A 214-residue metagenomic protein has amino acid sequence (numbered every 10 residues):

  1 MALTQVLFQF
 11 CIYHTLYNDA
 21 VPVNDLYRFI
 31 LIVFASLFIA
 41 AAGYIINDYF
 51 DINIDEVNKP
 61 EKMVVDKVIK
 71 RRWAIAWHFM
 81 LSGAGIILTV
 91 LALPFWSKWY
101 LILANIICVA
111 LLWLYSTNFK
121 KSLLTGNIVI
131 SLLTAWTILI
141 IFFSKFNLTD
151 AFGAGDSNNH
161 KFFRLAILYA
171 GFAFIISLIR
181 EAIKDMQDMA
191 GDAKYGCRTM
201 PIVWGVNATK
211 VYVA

Functional and structural regions predicted by a protein language model:
A2-Q9, V65, I128-K145, P201-V206: Small-residue-rich segments of transmembrane alpha-helices in multi-pass membrane proteins, especially helix faces
L3-F50, I86-T89, W99-W113, N158-E181: Membrane-embedded alpha-helical segments that form the functional core of polytopic membrane enzymes, especially those
T15-N18, V90-P94, K145-T149: Transmembrane alpha-helix boundary signature
V33-F34, I52-N105, G196-A214: Multi-pass membrane catalytic core of lipid/isoprenoid biosynthesis enzymes
L81, I107-L111, V129-T137, F172: Transmembrane alpha-helical core residues of multi-pass small-molecule transporters, especially secondary transporters
L93-W96, S116-T125: Membrane-interface helix caps and helix-loop-helix hairpins in membrane proteins
T117, A135-I138, L148-A214: C-terminal membrane-associated helical module and adjoining short loops/tails
